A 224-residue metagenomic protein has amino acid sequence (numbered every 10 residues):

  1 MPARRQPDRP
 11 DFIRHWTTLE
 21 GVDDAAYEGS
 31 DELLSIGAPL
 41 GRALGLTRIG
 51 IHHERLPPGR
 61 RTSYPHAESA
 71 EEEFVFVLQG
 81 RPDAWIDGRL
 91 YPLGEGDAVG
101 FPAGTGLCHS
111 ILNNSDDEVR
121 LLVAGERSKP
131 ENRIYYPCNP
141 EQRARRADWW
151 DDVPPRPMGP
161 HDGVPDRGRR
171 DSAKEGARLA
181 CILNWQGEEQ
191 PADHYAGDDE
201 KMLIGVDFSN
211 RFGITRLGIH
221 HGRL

Functional and structural regions predicted by a protein language model:
M1-R48, Y136, P140-H221: A short, N-terminal "cap"/entry segment at the start of jelly-roll beta-barrel domains of the cupin/DSBH fold
H53-P58, A67-W85, A124-E126, H221-L224: Short, conserved beta-strand element in jelly-roll/cupin
P58-R60, G96, G104, L224: Tight coil/turn sites that cap or link beta-strands
S63-E68, S110-N113: Short histidine-centered beta-strand/loop micro-motifs that create catalytic or ligand/metal-coordination sites
F74, R81-D83, L90, C108 (+1 more regions): Structural motif
G88-A103: Short acidic-glycine-tyrosine-enriched beta hairpin
A103-E131: Ligand-binding loop in jelly-roll beta-barrel domains
